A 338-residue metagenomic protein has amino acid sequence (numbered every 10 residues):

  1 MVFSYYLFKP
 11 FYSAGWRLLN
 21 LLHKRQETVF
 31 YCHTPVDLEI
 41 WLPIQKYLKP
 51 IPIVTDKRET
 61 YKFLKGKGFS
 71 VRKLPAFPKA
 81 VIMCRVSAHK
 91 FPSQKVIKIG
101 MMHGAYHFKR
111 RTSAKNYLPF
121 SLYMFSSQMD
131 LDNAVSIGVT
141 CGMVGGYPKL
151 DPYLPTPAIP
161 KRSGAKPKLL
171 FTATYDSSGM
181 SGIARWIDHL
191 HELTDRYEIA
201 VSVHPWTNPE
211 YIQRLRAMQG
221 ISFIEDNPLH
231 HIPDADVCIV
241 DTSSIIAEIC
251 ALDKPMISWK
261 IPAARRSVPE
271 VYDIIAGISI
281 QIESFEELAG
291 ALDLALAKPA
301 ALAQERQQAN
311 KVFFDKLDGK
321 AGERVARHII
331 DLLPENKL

Functional and structural regions predicted by a protein language model:
V2-R17, P119-S181, V203-T207, A297 (+1 more regions): A nucleotide-sugar donor-handling region in carbohydrate enzymes
W16-L21, R25-P155, G179-M180: Active-site and donor-binding regions of nucleotide-sugar-utilizing enzymes
V36-L48, G145-R214, I280-I282, L317-E323: Conserved catalytic-core segment of nucleotide-activated headgroup transferases in glycan assembly
S93-M102, D226-V268: A donor-sugar binding/catalytic signature common to diverse glycosyltransferases and related nucleotide-sugar
M129-D132, P209-Y211, R265-P269: Short, glycine/polar-rich helix-capping loops at beta-to-alpha or helix-loop-helix junctions that flank or form
S136, C141, I245-F313: Catalytic binding pocket for nucleotide-activated donors in carbohydrate/polymer assembly enzymes
I212-D226: Nucleotide-activated donor-binding/catalytic signature segment of Leloir-type glycosyltransferases, i.e., the conserved
L317-L338: C-terminal alpha-helical cap of glycosyltransferases
